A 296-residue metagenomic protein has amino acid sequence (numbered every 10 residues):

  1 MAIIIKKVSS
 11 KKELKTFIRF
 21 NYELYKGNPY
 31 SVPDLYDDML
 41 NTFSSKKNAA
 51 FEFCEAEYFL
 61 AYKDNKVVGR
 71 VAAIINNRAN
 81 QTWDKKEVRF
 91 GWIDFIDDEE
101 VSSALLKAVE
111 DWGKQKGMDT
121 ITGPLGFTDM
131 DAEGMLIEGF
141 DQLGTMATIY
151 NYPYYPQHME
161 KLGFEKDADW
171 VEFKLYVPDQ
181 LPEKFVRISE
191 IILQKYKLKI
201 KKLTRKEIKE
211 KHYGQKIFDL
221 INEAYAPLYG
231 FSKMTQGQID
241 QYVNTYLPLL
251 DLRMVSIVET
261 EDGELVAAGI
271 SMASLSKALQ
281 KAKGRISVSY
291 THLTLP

Functional and structural regions predicted by a protein language model:
M1-K46, V88, K195-Q238, E259-A268 (+1 more regions): Short amphipathic alpha-helix that is part of the acyltransferase structural core
F20-N21, E55, R253: Active-site loop/lid in soluble adenylation, ligation, and acyl-transfer enzymes
L24, W112, L162, A224 (+1 more regions): Short alpha-helical functional segments enriched in proximate histidine and acidic residues
L35-T148, L249, E259-E261, L265-K283: Conserved donor-binding loop and adjoining core beta-sheet/short helix segment in diverse acyl/aminoacyl transferases
S102-K202: Acyl-donor-binding surface of acyltransferase catalytic domains
Y242-V255: Flexible, glycine/threonine-enriched loop-and-boundary segments that flank and lead into catalytic domains of large
K283-Y290: Short, surface-exposed loop/helix-turn segments at secondary-structure junctions that function as lids/hinges flanking
T291-P296: Conserved small/polar residues in nucleotide/adenosyl-binding loops
